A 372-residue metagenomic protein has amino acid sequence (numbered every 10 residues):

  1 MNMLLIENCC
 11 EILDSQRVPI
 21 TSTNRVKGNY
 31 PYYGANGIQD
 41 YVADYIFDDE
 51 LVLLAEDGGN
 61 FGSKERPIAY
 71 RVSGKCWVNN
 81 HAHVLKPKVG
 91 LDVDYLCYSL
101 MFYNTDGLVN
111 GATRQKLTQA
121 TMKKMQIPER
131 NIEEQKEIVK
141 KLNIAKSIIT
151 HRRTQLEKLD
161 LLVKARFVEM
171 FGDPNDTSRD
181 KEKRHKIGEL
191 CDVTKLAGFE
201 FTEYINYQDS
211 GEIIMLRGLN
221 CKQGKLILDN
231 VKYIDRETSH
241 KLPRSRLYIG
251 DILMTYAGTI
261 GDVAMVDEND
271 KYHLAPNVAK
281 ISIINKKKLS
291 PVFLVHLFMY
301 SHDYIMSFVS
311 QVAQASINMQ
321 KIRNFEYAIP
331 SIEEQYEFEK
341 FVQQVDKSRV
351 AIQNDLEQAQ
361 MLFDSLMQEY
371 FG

Functional and structural regions predicted by a protein language model:
M1-R17, S22-G34, K124-K140, H151-G198 (+3 more regions): Non-catalytic DNA-recognition/assembly elements of restriction-modification systems
E7-L53, S63-I68, G188-I205, L219-I249: Sequence-specific dsDNA recognition surfaces
V18-S22, Q39-Y45, V52, G59-C76 (+7 more regions): Short, ligand-facing micro-motifs at secondary-structure edges
K75-H81, L96, A112-E133, Y256 (+2 more regions): A short glycine-rich beta-alpha junction/loop motif
V84, Y272-F293: Short peripheral tails and domain-boundary helices/loops at the edges of structured domains
G90-Y95, K287-V292, Y336: Short, conserved charged micro-motifs
